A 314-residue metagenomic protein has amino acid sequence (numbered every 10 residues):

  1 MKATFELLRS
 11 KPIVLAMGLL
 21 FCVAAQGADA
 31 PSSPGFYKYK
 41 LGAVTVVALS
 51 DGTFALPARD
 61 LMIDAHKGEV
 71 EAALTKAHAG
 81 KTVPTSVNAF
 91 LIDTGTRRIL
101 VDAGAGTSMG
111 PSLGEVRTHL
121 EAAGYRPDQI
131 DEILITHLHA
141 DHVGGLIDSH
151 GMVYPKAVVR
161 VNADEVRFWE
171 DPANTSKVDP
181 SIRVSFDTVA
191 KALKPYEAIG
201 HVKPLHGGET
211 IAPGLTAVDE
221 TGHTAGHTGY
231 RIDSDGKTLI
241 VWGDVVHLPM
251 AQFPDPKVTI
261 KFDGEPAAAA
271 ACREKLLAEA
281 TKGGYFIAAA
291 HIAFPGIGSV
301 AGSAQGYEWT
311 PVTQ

Functional and structural regions predicted by a protein language model:
K2-V14: Bacterial N-terminal signal peptides that target proteins for export
V14-A24: Bacterial N-terminal signal peptides
C22-R117, E121, Q129-E132, G236-G243: Metallo-beta-lactamase
K40, G114, E121-Y125, Q129 (+3 more regions): Metallo-beta-lactamase
D51-G52, A103-G106, L138, D164-E165 (+3 more regions): Active-site metal-binding loops of divalent metal-dependent hydrolases
I130-V143: Metallo-beta-lactamase
H150-K156: Short, conserved loop/helix-junction motifs that constitute active-site signature segments in enzyme catalytic cores
G229-Q314: Cap/insert and terminal regions of metallo-dependent hydrolase folds
